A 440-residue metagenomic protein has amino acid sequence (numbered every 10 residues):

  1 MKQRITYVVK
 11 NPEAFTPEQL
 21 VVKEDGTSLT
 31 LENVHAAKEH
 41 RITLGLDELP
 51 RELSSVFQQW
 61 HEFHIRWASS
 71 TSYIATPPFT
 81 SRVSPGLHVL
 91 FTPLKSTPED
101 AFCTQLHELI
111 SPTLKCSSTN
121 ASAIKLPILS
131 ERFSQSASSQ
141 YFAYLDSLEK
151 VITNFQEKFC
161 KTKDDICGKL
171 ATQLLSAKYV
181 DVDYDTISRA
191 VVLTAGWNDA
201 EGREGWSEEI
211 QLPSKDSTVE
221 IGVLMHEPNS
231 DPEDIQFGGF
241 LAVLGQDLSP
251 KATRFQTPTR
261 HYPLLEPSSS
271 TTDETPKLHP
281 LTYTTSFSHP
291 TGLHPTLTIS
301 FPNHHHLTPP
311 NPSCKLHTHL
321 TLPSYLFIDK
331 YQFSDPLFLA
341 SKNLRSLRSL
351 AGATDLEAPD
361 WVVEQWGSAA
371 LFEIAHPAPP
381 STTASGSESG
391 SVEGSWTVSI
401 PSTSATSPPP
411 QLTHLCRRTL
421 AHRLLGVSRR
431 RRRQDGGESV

Functional and structural regions predicted by a protein language model:
M1-G205, E209: Long, solvent-exposed N-terminal ectodomains/accessory regions that are displayed to the extracellular/lumenal milieu
V89, V191-W197, L297-S300, A370-I374 (+1 more regions): Generic recognition of long tandem-repeat/solenoid scaffolds
T104-T119, R203-P232, T413-S439: Exposed low-complexity, polar/acidic, P/S/T/G-rich flexible segments that act as propeptides, protease-susceptible
C167-L170, T272-T275, S346: Short linear motifs at secondary-structure transitions and domain/linker junctions
R189-V191, D199, T285-L320: Short beta-strand elements of extracellular/lumenal beta-sandwich folds
N198-H279: N-terminal leader/pro-regions and domain N-caps
R260-H304: Internal, charge-rich low-complexity segments
S288-P290, H304-P312, T321, Y325-V440: Membrane-proximal extracellular "stem/stalk" segments of glycoproteins immediately N-terminal to a transmembrane helix
